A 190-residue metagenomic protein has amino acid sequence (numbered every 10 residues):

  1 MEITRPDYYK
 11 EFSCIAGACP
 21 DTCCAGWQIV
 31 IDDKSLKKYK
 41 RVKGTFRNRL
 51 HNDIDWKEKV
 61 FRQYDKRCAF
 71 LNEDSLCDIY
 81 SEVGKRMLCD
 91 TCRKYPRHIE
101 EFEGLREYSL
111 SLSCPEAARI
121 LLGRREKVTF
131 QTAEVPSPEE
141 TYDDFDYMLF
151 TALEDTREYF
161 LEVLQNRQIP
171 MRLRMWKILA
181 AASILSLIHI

Functional and structural regions predicted by a protein language model:
M1-T4: Short, Gly/Pro- and small/polar-rich lid/capping loops
Y9-W56: Polybasic, low-complexity association/targeting segments
F12-Q28, D65-H98, L112-E116: Local cysteine-cluster metal-coordination motifs and their immediate loop/turn environment, predominantly Fe-S cluster
R47-S75: Gly/Pro-rich turn-and-neighbor structural signature
V83-W176: Internal, well-ordered alpha/beta segment that forms a basic, Gly-enriched binding/recognition surface
I184: Glycine-rich, aromatic-lined ligand/substrate-binding cores of catalytic and carbohydrate-binding domains
I188-I190: Conserved small/polar residues in nucleotide/adenosyl-binding loops
